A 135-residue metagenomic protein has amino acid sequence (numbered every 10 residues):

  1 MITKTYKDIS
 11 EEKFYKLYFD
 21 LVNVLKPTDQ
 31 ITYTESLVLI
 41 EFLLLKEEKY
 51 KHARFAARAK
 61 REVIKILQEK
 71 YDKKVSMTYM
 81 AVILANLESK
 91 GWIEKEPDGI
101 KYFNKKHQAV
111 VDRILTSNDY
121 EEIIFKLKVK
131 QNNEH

Functional and structural regions predicted by a protein language model:
M1-I9: General nucleic-acid-binding
D8-K51: Short alpha-helical segments that sit at the start of domains
K49-K70: Short acidic, hydrophobic short linear motifs in intrinsically disordered regions
D72-K90: Short amphipathic alpha-helical interaction segments
A85-K101: A short, conserved structural fragment
Q108-H135: Short, amphipathic alpha-helical interaction segments positioned at domain boundaries
